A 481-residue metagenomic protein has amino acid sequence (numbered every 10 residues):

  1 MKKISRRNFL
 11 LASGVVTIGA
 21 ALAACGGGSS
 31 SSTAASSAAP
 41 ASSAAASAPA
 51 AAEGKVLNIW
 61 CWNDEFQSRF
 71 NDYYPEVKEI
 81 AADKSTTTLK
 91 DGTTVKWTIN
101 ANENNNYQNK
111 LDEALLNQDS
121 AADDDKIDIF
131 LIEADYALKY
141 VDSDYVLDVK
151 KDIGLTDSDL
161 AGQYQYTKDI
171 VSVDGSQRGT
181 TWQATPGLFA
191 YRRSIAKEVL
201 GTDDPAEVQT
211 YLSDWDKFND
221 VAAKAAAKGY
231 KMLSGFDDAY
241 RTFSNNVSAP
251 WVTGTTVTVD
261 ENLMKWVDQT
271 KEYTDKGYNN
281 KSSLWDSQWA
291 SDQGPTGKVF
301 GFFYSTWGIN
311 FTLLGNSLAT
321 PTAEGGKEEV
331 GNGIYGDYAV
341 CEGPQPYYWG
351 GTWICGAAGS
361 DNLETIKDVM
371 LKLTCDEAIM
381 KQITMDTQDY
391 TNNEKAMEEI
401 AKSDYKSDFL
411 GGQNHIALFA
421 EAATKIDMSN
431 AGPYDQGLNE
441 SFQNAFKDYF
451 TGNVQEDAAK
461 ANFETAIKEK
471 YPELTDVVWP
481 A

Functional and structural regions predicted by a protein language model:
K3-S5, L10-L138, D157, K381 (+1 more regions): Conserved N-terminal structural module of periplasmic/extracytoplasmic solute-binding proteins
P40-A48, D119, I132-L188, G325-V340: Hinge/lid segment of periplasmic solute-binding proteins
Q67, N71-E76, K265-D368: Extracytoplasmic/periplasmic substrate-binding proteins
R69, R193, M370-I400: Periplasmic-binding protein-like
K84-E103, A122, D203-V208, K271-W285 (+2 more regions): A local structural motif
N100-E113, S213-K217, K281-Q293: Short helix-initiation/N-cap motifs at beta->coil->alpha
D152-D159, K168-A239, W251-L284, A358-E364 (+1 more regions): Helix-loop-helix "hinge/cap" segment bordering the ligand-binding cleft or interdomain interface
N332-G336, T384-N444, D448, D476-A481: Long, aromatic- and glycine/proline-rich binding clefts that accommodate carbohydrate-like moieties
